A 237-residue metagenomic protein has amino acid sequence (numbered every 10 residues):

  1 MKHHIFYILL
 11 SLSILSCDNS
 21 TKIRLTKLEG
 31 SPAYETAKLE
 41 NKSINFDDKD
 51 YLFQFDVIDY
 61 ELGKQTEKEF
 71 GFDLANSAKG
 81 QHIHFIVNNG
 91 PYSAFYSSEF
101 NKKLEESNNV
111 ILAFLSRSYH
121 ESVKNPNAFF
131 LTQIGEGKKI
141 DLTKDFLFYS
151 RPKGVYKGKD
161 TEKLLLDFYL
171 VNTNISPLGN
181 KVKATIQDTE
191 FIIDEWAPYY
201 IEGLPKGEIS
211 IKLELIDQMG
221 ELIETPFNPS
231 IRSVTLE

Functional and structural regions predicted by a protein language model:
S13-S16: C-terminal motif of bacterial Sec signal peptides marking the signal peptidase cleavage site
S20-D48, I134-G158: Short, compositionally biased P/S/T/A/G/V-rich stretches that sit at domain boundaries
F46-F53, Q65-G71, G158-D167: Short coil/turn motif common to extracellular beta-sandwich-like domains
Y51-F55, S107-R117, F168, P205-L215: Short, well-structured beta-strand segments within conserved domains
Y60-H82, V171-A184: Solvent-exposed loop/turn segments flanking beta-strands in beta-repeat/beta-sandwich domains
G90-S97, T189-W196: Short beta-strand segments within Ig-like beta-sandwich modules, predominantly Fibronectin type-III
S116-N125, F191, I216-E224: Short acidic/polar inter-strand loop motif in beta-rich domains
K144-K181, F191-D194: Surface-exposed interaction/gating patches
